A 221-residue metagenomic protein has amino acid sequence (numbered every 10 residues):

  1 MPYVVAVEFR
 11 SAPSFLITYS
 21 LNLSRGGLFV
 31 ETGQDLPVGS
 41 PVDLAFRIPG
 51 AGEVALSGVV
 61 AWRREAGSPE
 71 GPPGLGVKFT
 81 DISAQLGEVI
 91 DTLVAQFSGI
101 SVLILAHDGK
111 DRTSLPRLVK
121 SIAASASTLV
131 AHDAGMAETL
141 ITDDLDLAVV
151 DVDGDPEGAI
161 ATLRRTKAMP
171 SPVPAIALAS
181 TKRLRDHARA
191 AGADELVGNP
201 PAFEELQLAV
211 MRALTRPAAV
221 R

Functional and structural regions predicted by a protein language model:
M1-R221: Structured alpha-helical
